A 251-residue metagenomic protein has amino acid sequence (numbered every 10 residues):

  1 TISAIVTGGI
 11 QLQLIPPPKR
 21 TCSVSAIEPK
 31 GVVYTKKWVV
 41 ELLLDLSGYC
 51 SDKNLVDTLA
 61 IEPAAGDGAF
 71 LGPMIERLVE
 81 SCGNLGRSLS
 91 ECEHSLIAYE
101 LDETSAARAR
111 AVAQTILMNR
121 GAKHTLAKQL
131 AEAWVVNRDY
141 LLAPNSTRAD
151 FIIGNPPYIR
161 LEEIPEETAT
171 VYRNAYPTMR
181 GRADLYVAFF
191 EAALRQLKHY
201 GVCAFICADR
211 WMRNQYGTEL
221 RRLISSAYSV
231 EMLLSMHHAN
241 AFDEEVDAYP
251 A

Functional and structural regions predicted by a protein language model:
I2-S25: N-terminal, positively charged/glycine-rich alpha-helical extensions of SAM-dependent methyltransferases
S3-A4, E28-P29, V33-L42, A65-G72 (+2 more regions): Signature of N6-adenine DNA methyltransferases within the class I
Q11-Q13, Q129, L233: Acidic/proline-rich low-complexity IDRs
L12-P16, Y49-C50, G83-R87, L161-E166 (+1 more regions): Short hydrophobic/aromatic-rich motifs at helix boundaries and adjacent loops
Q13-I15, A60, I153-G154, D247: Compositionally biased, intrinsically disordered/low-complexity regions enriched for serine, proline and threonine
I15-P17, V79-S81, Q114-R120, N214-Y216 (+1 more regions): Short amphipathic alpha-helical surface micro-motifs
K19-S23, S88-E91, A169-T170: Surface-exposed beta-strand-to-loop junctions that form interaction patches on eukaryotic regulatory domains
P29, T35-P144, C207-R210, L220-R221: Conserved S-adenosyl-L-methionine
